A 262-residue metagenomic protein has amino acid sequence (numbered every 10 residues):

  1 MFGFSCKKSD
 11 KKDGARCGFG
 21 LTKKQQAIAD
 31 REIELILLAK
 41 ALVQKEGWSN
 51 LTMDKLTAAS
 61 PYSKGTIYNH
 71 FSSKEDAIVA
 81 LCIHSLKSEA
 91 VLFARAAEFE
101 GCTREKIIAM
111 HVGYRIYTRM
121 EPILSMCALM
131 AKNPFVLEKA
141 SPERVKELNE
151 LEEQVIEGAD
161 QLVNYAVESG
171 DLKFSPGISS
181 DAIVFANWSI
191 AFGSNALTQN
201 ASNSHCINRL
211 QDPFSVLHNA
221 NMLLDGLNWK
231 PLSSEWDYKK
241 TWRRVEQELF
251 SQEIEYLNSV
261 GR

Functional and structural regions predicted by a protein language model:
M1-R16, E157, Q161-S169, G193-R262: C-terminal peripheral helix-coil segments that are non-catalytic and often amphipathic
D10, C17-K23, A41, N50-T52 (+1 more regions): Short glycine/proline-centered loop/turn elements that form peptide/ligand docking sites
D30, E34-A41, K45, A59 (+6 more regions): Alpha-helical structural segments
L37, R104-I123, F185, L217-N221 (+1 more regions): Amphipathic alpha-helical segments that line or abut small-molecule/effector binding pockets and mediate allosteric
K45-D76, A80: Helix-turn-helix
T52, M126-M130, S175-P176, N200 (+1 more regions): Short, hydrophobic secondary-structure boundary micro-motifs
I108, G177-W188: Short, well-structured alpha-helical segments
P122-Q161, D171-A182, N208-R209: Short secondary-structure transition hinges
